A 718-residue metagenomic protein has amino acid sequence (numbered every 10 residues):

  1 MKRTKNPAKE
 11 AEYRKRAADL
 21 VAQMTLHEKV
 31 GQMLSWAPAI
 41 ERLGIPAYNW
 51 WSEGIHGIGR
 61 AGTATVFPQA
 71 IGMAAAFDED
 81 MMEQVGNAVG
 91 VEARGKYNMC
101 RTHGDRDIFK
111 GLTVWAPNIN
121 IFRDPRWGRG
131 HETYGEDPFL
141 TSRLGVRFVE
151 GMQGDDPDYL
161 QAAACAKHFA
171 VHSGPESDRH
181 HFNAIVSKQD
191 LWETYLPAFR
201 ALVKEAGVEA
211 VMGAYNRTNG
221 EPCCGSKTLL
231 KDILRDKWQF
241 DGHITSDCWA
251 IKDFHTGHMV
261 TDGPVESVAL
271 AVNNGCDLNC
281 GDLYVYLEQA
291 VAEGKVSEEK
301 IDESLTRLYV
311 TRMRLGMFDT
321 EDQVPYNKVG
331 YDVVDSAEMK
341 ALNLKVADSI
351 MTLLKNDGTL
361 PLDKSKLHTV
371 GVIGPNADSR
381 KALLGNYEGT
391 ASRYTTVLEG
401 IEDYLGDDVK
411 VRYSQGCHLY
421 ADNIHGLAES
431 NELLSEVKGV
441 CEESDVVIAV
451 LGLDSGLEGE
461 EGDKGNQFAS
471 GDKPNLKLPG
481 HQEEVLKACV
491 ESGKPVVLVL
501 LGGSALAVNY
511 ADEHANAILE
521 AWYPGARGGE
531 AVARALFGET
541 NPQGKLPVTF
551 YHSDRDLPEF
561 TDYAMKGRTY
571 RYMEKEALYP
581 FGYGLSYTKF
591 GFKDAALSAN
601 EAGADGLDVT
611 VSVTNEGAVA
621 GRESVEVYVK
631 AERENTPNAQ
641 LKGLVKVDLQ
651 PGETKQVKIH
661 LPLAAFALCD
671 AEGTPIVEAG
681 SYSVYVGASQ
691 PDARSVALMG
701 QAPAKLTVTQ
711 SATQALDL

Functional and structural regions predicted by a protein language model:
M1-D670, E678-V686, Q690, D717-L718: Glycoside hydrolase catalytic-domain context in secreted enzymes
E672-P675, S695: Short proline/glycine-enriched turn/loop segments at secondary-structure junctions
A693-D717: Short beta-strand elements
